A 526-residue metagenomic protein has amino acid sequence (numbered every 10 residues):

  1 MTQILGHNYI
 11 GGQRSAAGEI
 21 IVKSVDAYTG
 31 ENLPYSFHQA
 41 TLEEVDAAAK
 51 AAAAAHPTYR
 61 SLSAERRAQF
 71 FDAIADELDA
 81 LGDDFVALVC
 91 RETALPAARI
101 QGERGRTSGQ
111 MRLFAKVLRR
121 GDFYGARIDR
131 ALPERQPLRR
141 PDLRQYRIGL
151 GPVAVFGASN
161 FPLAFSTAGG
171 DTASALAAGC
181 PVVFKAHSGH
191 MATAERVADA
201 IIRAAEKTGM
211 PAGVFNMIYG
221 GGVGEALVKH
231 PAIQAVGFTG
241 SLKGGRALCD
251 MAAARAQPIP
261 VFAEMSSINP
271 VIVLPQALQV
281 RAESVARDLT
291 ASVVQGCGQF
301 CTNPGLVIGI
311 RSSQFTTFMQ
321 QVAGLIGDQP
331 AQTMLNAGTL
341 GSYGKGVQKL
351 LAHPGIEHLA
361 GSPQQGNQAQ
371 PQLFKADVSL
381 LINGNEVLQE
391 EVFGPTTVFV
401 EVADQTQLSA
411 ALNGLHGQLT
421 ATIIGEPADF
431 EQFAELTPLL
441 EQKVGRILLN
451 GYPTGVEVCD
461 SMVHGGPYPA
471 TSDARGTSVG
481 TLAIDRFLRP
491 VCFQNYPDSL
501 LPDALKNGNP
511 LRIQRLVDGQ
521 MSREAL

Functional and structural regions predicted by a protein language model:
M1-R139: N-terminal Rossmann-like NAD(P)+-binding subdomain of aldehyde/semialdehyde dehydrogenases
G30, R67, V89, G179 (+6 more regions): Residue-level signal for inorganic ion chemistry
E31-Y35, G209-A212, I233, V307 (+3 more regions): Conserved C-terminal structural/oligomerization subdomain of aldehyde/semialdehyde dehydrogenase
H56, R60, A75-G82, V86-V89 (+20 more regions): Structural signal for hydrophobic packing residues in well-ordered secondary-structure cores of soluble enzyme domains
I74-A75, L95-P96, G189-H190, I233 (+3 more regions): Conserved short loop/turn motifs at secondary-structure junctions
D122-A286, T290-A291, S312-F315: Rossmann-like NAD(P) dinucleotide-binding subdomain of oxidoreductase/dehydrogenase enzymes
I148, G170, A177, M265-I268 (+4 more regions): Short, solvent-exposed loop/turn segments at the edges of secondary structure
R203, G244-N383: ALDH superfamily catalytic-core signature
